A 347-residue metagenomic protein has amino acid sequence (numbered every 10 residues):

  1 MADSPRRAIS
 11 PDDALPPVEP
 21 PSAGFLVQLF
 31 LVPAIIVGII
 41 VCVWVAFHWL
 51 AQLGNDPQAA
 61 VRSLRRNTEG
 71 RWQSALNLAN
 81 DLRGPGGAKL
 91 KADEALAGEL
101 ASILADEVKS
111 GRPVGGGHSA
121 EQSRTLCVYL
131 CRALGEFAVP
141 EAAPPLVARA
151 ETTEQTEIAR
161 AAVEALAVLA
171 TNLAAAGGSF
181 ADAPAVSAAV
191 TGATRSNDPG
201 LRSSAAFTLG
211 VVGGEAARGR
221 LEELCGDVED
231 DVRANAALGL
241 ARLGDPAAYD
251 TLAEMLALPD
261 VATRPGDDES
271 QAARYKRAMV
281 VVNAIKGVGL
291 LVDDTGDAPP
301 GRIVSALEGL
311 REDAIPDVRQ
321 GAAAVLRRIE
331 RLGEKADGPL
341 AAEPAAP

Functional and structural regions predicted by a protein language model:
M1-E19: N-terminal intrinsically disordered, acidic low-complexity segments at the extreme N-terminus
P20-V37: N-terminal Sec-pathway targeting helices
L29-V32, W44-Q52, R71-K89, G115-V139 (+9 more regions): Structural detector for internal amphipathic alpha-helices that build alpha-solenoid repeat scaffolds
V37-W44: Alpha-helical transmembrane segments
L50-R62, G84-G116, V139-E151, N172-T194 (+4 more regions): Amphipathic alpha-helical scaffolding segments comprising HEAT/armadillo-like alpha-solenoid repeats
P57-N77: Short extracytoplasmic/periplasmic juxtamembrane "stem" segments immediately C-terminal to an N-terminal membrane anchor
R66-T68, S123, E154-Q155, N197-D198 (+4 more regions): Short inter-helical turns and helix N-cap capping residues of alpha-solenoid HEAT/ARM repeat scaffolds
N67-G70, E99-L104, A120: Long, ordered, helix-rich scaffold segments
